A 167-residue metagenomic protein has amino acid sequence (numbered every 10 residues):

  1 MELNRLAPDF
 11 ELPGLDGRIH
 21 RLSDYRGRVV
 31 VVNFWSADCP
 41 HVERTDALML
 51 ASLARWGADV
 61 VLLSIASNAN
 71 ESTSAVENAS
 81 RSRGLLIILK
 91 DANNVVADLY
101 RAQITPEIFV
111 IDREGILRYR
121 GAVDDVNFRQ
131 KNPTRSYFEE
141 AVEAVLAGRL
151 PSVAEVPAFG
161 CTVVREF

Functional and structural regions predicted by a protein language model:
M1-L22: N-terminal "domain-start" segment that seeds a small globular fold
A7-P8, V30, T105-P106: Short loop/turn microsegments at loop-to-beta-strand junctions
R21-P40, V142: Short active-site neighborhood of thiol/selenol oxidoreductases, capturing the structured segment around
S36-A47, A69-N70, I108, G160-F167: Short, thiol/selenol-centered motifs that function as redox-active sites or metal-ligating centers
E43-R83, A92-L99: Structural microenvironment flanking redox-active thiols in thiol-disulfide oxidoreductases
A79-R120: Short, internal strand/loop/helix patches that form the active-site neighborhood or redox-interaction surface
V110-R113, L117-F167: Thiol-/selenol-based redox modules, centered on thioredoxin-like and closely related oxidoreductase domains
